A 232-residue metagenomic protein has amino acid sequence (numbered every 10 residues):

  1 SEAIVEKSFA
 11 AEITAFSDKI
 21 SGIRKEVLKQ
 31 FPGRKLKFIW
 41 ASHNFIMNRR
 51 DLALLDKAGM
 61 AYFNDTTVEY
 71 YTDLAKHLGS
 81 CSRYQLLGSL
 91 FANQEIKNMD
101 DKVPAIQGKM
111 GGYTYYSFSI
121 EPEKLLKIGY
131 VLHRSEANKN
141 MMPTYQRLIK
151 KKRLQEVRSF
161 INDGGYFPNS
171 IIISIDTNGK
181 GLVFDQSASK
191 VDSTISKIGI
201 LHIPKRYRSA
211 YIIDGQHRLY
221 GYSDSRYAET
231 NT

Functional and structural regions predicted by a protein language model:
S1-E2, R34: Active-site beta-strand-loop-beta-strand hairpin of nuclease catalytic cores that positions key catalytic residues
E2-I23: Mg2+/Mn2+-dependent nuclease catalytic core
F9-E12, M142-I149, A210-Y211: Short secondary-structure transition/capping motifs
A11-F16, G165, I171-I172: Conserved long hydrophobic alpha-helices within structured protein cores
E12-A15, L54, G221: Alpha-helical scaffold elements adjacent to nucleotide-binding pockets in ATP/GTP-utilizing enzyme cores
I20-P168, I175-K190, I198-H202: N-terminal extension/subdomain marker
Y166-T177, D185-T232: Basic- and aromatic-enriched surface patches that contact anionic nucleotides/nucleic acids
